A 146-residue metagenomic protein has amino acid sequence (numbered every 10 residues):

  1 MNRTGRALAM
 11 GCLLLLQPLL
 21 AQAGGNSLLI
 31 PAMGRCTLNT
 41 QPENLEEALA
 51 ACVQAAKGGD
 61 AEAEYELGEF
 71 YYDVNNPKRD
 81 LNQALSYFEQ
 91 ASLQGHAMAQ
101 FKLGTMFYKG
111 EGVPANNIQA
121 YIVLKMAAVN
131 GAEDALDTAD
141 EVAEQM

Functional and structural regions predicted by a protein language model:
M1-A9: Bacterial N-terminal signal peptides that target proteins for export
A9-P18: Bacterial N-terminal signal peptides
L20-A51: N-terminal leader/linker segments that initiate helical-solenoid repeat arrays
I30-N39, E66-D73, K102-K109, D140-Q145: Hydrophobic face of amphipathic alpha-helices that form TPR/SEL1-like repeat modules and related alpha-solenoid
N39, K57-D60, D73-N75, L93-H96 (+4 more regions): Short helix-capping/linker turns of helical repeat alpha-solenoids
Q41-A50, K78-Y87, P114-V123: Structural signature of tandem alpha-helical TPR/SEL1-like repeats, specifically the intra-repeat loop/turn
V53-A55, Q90-A91, A127: Canonical positions in the second alpha-helix
